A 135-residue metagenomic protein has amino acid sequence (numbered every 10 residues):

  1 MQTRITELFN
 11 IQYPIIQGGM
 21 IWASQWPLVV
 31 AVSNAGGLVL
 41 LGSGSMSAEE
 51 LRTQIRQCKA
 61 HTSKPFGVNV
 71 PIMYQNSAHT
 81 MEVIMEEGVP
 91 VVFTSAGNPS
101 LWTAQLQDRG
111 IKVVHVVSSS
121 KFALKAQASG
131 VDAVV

Functional and structural regions predicted by a protein language model:
M1-V135: Active-site entrance/lid segments in N-terminal catalytic domains of soluble metabolic enzymes
